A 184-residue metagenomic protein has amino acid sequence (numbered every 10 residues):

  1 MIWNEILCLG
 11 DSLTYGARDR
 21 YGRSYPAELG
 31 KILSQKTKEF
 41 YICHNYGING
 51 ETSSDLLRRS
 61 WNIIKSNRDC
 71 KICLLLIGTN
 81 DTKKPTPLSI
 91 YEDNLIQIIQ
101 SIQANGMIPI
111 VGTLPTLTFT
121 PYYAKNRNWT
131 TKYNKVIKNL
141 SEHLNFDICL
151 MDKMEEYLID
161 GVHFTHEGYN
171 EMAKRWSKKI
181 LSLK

Functional and structural regions predicted by a protein language model:
M1-N49, W61-D69: Serine-esterase "nucleophile elbow" of acetyl-processing enzymes
Y15, T52, T118: Flexible, glycine-rich phosphate/dinucleotide-binding loops and adjacent beta-alpha linkers at cofactor/substrate
G22-S24, T52-S54, R127: A short linear-motif detector with a strong N-terminal bias
K31, E39, D55-K184: Alpha-helical cap/lid subdomain in secreted, periplasmic, or secretory-pathway luminal O-acyl-processing enzymes
G47-E51, D152-K153: Short beta->alpha linker loops
